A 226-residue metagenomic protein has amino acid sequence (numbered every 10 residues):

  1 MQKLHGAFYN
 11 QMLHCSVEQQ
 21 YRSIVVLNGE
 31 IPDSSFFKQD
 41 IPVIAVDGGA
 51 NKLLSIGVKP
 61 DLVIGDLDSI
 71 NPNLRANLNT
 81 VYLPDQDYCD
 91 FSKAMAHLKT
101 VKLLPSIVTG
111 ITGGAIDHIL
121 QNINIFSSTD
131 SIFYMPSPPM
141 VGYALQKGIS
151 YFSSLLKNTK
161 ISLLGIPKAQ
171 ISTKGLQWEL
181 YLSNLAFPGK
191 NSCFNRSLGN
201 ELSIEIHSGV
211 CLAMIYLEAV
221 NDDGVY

Functional and structural regions predicted by a protein language model:
Q2-L74: N-terminal beta-strand-loop-alpha-helix module at the start of alpha/beta ligand-binding or catalytic domains
Q20-Y21, I41, K102-I107, S131: Short coil/turn segments at beta-strand junctions that form active-site/ligand-binding loops
V26-E30, T109-G113, I215-L217: Structural motif
K38, G49-S55, A94-M95, I119-F126: Histidine-anchored nucleotide/phosphate-binding helix
L78-D85, Y134, N158, S162: A glycine-rich helix N-cap at a beta->alpha junction
N79-K102: Short phosphate-binding loop-to-helix
P105-Y151: Anionic-ligand-binding alpha/beta catalytic cores of soluble enzymes and soluble regulatory domains that recognize
L145-Y226: Long, charged alpha-helical interface segments
